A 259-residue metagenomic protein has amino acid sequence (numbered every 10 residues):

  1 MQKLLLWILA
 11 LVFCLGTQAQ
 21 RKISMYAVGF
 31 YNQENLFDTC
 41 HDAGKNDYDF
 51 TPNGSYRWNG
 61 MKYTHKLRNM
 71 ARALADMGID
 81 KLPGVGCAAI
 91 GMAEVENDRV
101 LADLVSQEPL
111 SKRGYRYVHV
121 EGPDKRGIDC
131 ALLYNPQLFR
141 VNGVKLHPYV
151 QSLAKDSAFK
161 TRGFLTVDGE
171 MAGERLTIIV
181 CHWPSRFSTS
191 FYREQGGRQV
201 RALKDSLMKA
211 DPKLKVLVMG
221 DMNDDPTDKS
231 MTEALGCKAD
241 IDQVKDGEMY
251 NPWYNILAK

Functional and structural regions predicted by a protein language model:
M1-I23: Bacterial Sec-dependent N-terminal signal peptides
A19-E108, V118-C130, R198: N-terminal, active-site-proximal structural segment of metallo-dependent hydrolase catalytic domains
A27-N35, G143, R175-S185: Active-site-proximal beta-strand elements of phosphoester/diester hydrolases
Q33, V95, W183, D221-M222: Active-site metal-binding loops of divalent metal-dependent hydrolases
A89, V95-R175: Structured beta-strand-rich core segments of catalytic domains in phosphoester-bond hydrolases
N97-R99, K125-G127, R186-F187, N223-K229: Active-site environment of divalent metal-dependent phosphoester hydrolases
G196-K259: Metal-dependent phosphoesterases centered on the DNase I-like endonuclease/exonuclease/phosphatase
